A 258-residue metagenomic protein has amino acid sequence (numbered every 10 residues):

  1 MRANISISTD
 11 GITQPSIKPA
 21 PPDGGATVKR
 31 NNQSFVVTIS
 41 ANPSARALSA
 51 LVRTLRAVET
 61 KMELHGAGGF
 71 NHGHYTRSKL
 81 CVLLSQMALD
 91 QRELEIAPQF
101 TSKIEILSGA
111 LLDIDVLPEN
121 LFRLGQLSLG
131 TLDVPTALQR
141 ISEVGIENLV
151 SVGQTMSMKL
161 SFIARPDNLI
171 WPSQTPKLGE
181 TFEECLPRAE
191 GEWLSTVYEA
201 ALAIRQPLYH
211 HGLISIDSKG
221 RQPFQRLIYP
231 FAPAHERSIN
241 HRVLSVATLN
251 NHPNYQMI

Functional and structural regions predicted by a protein language model:
M1-S8: Long, charged low-complexity terminal regions
I12, S16-A110, P135-I258: Sensory/regulatory domains in signal-transduction proteins
S102-P135: Glycine-rich short-loop/terminal segments
